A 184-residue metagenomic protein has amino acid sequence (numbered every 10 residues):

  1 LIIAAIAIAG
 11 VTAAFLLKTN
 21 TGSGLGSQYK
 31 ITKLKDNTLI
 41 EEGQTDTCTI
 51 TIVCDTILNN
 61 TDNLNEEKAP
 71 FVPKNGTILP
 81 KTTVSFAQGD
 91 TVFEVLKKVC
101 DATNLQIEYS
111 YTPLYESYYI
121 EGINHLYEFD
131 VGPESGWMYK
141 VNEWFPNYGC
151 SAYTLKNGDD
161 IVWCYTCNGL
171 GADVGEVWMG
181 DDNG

Functional and structural regions predicted by a protein language model:
L1-G184: Ubiquitin-like/PB1-type beta-grasp interaction modules and other compact soluble beta-rich domains
